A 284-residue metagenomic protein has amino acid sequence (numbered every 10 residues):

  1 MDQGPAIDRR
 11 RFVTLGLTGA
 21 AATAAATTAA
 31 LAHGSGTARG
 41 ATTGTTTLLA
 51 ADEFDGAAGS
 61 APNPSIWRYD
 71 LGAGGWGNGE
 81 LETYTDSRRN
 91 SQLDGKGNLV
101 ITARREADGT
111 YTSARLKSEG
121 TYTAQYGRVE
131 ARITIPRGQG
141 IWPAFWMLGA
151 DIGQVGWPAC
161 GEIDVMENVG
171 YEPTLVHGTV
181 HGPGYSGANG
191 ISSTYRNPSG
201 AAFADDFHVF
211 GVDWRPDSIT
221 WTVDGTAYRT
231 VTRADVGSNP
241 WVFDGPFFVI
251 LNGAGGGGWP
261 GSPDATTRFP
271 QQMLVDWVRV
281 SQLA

Functional and structural regions predicted by a protein language model:
M1-D8, A20-A25, L31-G34: N-terminal secretory signal peptides
D2-G16, A41-A284: GH16 jelly-roll
T27-L49: C-terminal segment of N-terminal export signals and the immediately downstream linker at the start of the mature
